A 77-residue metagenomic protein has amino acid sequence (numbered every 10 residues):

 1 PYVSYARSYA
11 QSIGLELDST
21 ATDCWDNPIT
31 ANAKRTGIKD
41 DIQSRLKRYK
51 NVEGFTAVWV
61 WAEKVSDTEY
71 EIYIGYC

Functional and structural regions predicted by a protein language model:
P1-N32: Extracytoplasmic/periplasm-facing segments of secreted or lipoprotein envelope proteins
D26-C77: Extracytosolic low-complexity repeat regions of secreted or lipid-anchored proteins
